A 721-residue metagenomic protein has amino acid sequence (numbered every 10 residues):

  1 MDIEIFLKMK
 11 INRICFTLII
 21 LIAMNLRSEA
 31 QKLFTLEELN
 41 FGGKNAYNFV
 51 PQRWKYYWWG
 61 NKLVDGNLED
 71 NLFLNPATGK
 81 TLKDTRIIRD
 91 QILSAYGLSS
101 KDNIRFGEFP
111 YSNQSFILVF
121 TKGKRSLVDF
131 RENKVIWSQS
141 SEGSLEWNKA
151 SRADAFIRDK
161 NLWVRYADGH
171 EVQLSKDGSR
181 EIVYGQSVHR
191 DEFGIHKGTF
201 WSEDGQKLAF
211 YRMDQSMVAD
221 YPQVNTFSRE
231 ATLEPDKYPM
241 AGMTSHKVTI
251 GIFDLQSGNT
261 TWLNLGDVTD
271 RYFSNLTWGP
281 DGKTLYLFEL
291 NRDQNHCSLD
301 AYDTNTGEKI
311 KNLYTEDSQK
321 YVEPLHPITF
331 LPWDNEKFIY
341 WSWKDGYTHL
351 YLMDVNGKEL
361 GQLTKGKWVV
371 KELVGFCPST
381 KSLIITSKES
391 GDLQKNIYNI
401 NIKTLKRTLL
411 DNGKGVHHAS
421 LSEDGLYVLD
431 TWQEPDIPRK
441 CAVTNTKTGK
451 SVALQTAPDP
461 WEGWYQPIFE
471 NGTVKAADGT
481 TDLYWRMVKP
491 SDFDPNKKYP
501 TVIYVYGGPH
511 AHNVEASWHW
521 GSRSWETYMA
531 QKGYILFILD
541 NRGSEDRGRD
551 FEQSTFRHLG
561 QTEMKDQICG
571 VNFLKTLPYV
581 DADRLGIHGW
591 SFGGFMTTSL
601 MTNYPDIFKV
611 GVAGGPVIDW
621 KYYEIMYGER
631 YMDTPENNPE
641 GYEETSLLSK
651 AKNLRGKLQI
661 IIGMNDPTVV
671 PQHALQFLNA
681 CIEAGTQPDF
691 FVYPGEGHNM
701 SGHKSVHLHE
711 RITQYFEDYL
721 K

Functional and structural regions predicted by a protein language model:
M1-F34: Bacterial Sec-dependent N-terminal signal peptides
I11, R53, F106, I397 (+2 more regions): Short, acidic/polar N-cap/turn motifs at the starts of alpha helices
L18-I20, Y340, P495: Residue-level detector of alpha-helix boundary/anchor positions
A23, R190-E192, E234, S554-H558 (+1 more regions): Short coil/turn segments at secondary-structure junctions
A30-L410, K414-H418, L426-Y427, P435-R439 (+1 more regions): Beta-propeller folds
D220, V416-K721: Serine-hydrolase catalytic core recognition
